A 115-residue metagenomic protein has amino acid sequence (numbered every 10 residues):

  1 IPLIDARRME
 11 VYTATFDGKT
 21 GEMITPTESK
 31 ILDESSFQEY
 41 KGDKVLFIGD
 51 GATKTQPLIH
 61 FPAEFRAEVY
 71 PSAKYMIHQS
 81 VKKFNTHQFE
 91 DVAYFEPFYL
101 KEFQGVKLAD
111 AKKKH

Functional and structural regions predicted by a protein language model:
I1-P71, Y99, Q104-G105: Surface "functional belts" at beta-alpha junctions
R66-H115: Acyltransferase
